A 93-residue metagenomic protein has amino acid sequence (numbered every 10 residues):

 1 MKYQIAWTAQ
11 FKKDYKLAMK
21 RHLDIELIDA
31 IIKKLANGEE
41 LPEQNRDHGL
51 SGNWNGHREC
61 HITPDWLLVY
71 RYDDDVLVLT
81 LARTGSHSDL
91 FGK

Functional and structural regions predicted by a protein language model:
K2-Q4, Q10-K16, K20-E26, A30 (+3 more regions): Enriched for short, Lys/Arg-rich terminal
K33-H61: A short, surface-exposed loop/turn module that caps and links secondary-structure elements
